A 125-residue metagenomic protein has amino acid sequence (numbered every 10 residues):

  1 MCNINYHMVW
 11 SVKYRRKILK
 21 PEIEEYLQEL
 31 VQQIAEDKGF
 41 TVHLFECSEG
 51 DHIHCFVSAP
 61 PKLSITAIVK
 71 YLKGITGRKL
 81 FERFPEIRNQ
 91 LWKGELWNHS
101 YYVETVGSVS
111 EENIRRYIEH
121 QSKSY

Functional and structural regions predicted by a protein language model:
M1-Y125: Basic nucleic-acid-binding interfaces
